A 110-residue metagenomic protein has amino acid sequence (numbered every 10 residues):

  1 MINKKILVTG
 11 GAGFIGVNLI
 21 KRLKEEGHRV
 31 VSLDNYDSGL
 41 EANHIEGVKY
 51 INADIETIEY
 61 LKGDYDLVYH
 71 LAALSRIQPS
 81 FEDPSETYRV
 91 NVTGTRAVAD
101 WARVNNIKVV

Functional and structural regions predicted by a protein language model:
M1-V110: N-terminal Rossmann-like NAD(P)+-binding domain of SDR-like oxidoreductases, especially those catalyzing
